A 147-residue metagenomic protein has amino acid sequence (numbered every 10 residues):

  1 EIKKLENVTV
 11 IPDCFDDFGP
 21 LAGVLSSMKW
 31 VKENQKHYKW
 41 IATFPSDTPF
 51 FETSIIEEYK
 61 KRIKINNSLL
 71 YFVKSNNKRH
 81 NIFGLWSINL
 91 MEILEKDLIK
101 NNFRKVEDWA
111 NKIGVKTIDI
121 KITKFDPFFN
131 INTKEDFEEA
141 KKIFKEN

Functional and structural regions predicted by a protein language model:
E1-F103, N111-P127, K134-E135, K141-K145: Nucleotide and nucleotide-moiety/phosphate-recognizing core
